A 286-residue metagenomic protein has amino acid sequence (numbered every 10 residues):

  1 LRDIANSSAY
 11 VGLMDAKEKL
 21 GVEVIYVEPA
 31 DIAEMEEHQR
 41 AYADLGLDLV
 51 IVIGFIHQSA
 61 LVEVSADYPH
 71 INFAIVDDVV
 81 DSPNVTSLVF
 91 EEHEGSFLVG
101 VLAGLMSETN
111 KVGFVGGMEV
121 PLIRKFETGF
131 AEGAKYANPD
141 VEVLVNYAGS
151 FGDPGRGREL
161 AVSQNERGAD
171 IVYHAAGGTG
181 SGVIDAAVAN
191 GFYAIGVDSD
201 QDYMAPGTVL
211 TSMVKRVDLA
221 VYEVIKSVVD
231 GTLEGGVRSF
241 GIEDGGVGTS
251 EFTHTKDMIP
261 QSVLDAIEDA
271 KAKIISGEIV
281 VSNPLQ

Functional and structural regions predicted by a protein language model:
L1-Q286: A residue-level marker of the well-folded mature domains of exported/periplasmic proteins
